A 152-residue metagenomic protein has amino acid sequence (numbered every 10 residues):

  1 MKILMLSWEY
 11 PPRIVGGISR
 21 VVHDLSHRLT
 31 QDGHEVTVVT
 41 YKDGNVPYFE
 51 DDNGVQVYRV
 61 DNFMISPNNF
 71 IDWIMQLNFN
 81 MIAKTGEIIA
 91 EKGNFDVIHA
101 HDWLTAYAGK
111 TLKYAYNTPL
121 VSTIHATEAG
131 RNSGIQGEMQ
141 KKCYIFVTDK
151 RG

Functional and structural regions predicted by a protein language model:
M1-V46, E50-Q56: N-terminal subdomain of nucleotide-sugar transferases
N45-V46, T105-G109: Short, well-ordered alpha-helical microsegments
V55-G86: A short, charged, and often flexible helix/loop element on the N-terminal side of the glycosyltransferase catalytic
I88-N94: Glycine-rich phosphate-binding loop signature in dinucleotide/nucleotide-binding domains
A100-T105, I124: Short His-centered aromatic/hydrophobic patch
Y114, E128, M139-G152: Membrane-proximal helix-turn-helix segments that form the acceptor-binding/catalytic region of lipid-linked
P119-V121: Proline-centered loop/turn at the N-terminus of a beta-strand
T123-M139: A short, histidine- and acid-enriched strand-loop-helix "catalytic/donor-clamping" loop that lines the nucleotide-sugar
